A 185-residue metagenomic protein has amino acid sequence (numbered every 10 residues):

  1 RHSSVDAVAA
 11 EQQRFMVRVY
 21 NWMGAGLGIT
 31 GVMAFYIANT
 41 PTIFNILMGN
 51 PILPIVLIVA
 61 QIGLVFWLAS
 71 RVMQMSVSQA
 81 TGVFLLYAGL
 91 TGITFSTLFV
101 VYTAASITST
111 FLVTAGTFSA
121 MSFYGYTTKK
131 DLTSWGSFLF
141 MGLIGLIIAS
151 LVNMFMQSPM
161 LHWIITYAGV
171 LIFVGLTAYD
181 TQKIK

Functional and structural regions predicted by a protein language model:
R1-K185: A hydrophobic alpha-helical transmembrane-helix feature that marks the membrane cores and membrane-interface segments
